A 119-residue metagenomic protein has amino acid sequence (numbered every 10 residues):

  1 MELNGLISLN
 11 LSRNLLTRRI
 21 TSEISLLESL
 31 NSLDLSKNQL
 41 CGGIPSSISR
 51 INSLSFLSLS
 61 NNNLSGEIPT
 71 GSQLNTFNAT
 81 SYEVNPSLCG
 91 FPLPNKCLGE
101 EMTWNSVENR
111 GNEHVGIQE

Functional and structural regions predicted by a protein language model:
M1-E119: Membrane-proximal ectodomain caps of single-pass cell-surface receptors
